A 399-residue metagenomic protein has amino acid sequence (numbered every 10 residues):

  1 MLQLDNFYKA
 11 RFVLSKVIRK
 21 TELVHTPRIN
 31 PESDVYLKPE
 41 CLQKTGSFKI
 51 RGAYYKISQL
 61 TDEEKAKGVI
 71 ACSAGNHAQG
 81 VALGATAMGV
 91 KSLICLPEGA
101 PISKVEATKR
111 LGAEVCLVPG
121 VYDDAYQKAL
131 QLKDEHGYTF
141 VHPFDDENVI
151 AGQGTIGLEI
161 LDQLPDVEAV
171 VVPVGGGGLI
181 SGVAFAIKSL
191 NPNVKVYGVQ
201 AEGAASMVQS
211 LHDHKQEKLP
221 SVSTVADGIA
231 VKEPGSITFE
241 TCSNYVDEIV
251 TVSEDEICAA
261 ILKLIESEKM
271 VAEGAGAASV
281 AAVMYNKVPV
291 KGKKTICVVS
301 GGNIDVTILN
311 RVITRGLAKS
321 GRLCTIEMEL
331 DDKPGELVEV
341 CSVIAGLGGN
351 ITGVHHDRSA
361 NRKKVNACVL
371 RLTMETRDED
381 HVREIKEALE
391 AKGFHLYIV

Functional and structural regions predicted by a protein language model:
M1-V399: PLP-dependent amino-acid enzyme catalytic core
